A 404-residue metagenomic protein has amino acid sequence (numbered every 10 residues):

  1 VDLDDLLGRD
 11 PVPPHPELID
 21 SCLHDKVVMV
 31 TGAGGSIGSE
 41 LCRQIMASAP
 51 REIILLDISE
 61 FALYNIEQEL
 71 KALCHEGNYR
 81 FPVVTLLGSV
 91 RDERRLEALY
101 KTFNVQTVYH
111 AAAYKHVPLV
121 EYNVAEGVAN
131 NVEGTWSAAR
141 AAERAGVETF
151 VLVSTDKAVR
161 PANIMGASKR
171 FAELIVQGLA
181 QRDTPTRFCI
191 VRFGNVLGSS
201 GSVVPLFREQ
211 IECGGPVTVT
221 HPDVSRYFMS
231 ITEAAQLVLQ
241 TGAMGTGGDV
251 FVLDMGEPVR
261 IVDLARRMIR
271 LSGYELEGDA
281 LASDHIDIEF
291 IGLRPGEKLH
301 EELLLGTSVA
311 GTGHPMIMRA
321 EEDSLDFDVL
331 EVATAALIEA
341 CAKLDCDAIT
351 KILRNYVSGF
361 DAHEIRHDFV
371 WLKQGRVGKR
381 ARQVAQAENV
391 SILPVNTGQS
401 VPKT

Functional and structural regions predicted by a protein language model:
V1-M29, G34, S48, E52 (+5 more regions): N-terminal hydrophobic signal-anchor/signal peptide
P13, L18-C22, R144, L174 (+2 more regions): Strand-loop microenvironment adjacent to phosphate/nucleotide-handling motifs in alpha/beta enzyme folds
I37: Hydrophobic/small residue at the entry helix of a nucleotide-binding pocket
L41-S48: Aromatic pocket-lining residues of Rossmann-like dinucleotide-binding sites
S59-A62: Helix N-cap at the beta1-alpha1 junction of Rossmann-like dinucleotide-binding domains, i.e., the first residues
V84-T107, G296: Conserved Rossmann-fold cofactor-binding substructure of NAD(P)-dependent oxidoreductases
T85, G127, F188-V191: Hydrophobic/aromatic anchor residues within beta-strands of the central parallel beta-sheet of Rossmann-like
N104, H110, Y114-E173, G178: Conserved Rossmann-fold NAD(P)-dependent oxidoreductase catalytic core, especially the SDR/UDP-sugar
